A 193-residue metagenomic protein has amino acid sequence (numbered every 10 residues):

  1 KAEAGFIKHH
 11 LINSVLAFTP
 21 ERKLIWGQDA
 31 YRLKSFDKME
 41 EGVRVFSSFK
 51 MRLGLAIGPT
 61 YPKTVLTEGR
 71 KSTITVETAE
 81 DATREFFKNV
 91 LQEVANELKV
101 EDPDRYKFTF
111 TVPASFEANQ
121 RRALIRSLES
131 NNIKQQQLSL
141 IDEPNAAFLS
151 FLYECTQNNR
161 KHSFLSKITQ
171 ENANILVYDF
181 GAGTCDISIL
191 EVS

Functional and structural regions predicted by a protein language model:
K1, G58, C155-S193: Gly/Thr-rich phosphate-binding beta-strand-loop-beta motif of the actin/hexokinase/Hsp70
K1-N131: Phosphate-binding loop and its immediate beta->loop->alpha context in nucleotide/phosphate-handling enzymes
V15, E143-Q157: Glycine-rich phosphate-binding/hydrolytic loop that grips phosphoryl groups
R22, S115-E117, N145-A146, A182-C185: Conserved nucleotide-binding/hydrolysis micro-motifs of P-loop NTPases
E97, S130-Q136, N158-R160, V192-S193: Secondary-structure transition/capping motifs at alpha-helix termini and the adjoining loop/turn into the next element
Y106-P113, L140, I175-D179: Extended hydrophobic secondary-structure segments that form protein cores and membrane-embedded regions
Q120-L124, L149-Y153, S188-L190: Short acidic, glycine/serine/threonine-rich loops at helix termini
I133-A146: Conserved phosphate-binding/catalytic loops in two-lobed NTP-binding clefts
